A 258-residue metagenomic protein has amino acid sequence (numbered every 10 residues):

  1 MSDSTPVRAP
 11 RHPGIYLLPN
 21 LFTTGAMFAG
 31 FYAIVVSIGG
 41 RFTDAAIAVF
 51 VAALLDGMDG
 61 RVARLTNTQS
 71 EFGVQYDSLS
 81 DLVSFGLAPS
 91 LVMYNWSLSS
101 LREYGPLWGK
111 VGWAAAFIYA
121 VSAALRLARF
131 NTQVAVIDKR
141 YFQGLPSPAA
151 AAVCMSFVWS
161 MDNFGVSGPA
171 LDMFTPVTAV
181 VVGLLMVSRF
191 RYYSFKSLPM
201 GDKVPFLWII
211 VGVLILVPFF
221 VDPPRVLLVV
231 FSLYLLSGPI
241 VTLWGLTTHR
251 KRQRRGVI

Functional and structural regions predicted by a protein language model:
M1-G57, V241, I258: Topogenic membrane-insertion module of multi-pass membrane proteins
M1-V7, K139-I258: C-terminal membrane-associated helical module and adjoining short loops/tails
S4-G14, I38-D44, Q69, Y104-W113 (+4 more regions): Short juxtamembrane and helix-loop transition motifs at transmembrane-helix boundaries in membrane proteins
L18-T23, F50, L65-L127, F157: Multi-pass membrane catalytic core of lipid/isoprenoid biosynthesis enzymes
F22-G25, A45-V49, G112-S122, A150 (+4 more regions): Hydrophobic alpha-helical transmembrane segments of polytopic
F28, L54, M58, V62 (+2 more regions): Active-site His/Glu-centered metal-binding helix of metallohydrolases
Y32-I47, P89-A114, F157-F174, F220-R225: Helix-coil boundary and interhelical linker segments in multi-pass alpha-helical membrane proteins
W113-V153: Hydrophobic, well-structured mid-protein blocks that either form specific transmembrane helices
